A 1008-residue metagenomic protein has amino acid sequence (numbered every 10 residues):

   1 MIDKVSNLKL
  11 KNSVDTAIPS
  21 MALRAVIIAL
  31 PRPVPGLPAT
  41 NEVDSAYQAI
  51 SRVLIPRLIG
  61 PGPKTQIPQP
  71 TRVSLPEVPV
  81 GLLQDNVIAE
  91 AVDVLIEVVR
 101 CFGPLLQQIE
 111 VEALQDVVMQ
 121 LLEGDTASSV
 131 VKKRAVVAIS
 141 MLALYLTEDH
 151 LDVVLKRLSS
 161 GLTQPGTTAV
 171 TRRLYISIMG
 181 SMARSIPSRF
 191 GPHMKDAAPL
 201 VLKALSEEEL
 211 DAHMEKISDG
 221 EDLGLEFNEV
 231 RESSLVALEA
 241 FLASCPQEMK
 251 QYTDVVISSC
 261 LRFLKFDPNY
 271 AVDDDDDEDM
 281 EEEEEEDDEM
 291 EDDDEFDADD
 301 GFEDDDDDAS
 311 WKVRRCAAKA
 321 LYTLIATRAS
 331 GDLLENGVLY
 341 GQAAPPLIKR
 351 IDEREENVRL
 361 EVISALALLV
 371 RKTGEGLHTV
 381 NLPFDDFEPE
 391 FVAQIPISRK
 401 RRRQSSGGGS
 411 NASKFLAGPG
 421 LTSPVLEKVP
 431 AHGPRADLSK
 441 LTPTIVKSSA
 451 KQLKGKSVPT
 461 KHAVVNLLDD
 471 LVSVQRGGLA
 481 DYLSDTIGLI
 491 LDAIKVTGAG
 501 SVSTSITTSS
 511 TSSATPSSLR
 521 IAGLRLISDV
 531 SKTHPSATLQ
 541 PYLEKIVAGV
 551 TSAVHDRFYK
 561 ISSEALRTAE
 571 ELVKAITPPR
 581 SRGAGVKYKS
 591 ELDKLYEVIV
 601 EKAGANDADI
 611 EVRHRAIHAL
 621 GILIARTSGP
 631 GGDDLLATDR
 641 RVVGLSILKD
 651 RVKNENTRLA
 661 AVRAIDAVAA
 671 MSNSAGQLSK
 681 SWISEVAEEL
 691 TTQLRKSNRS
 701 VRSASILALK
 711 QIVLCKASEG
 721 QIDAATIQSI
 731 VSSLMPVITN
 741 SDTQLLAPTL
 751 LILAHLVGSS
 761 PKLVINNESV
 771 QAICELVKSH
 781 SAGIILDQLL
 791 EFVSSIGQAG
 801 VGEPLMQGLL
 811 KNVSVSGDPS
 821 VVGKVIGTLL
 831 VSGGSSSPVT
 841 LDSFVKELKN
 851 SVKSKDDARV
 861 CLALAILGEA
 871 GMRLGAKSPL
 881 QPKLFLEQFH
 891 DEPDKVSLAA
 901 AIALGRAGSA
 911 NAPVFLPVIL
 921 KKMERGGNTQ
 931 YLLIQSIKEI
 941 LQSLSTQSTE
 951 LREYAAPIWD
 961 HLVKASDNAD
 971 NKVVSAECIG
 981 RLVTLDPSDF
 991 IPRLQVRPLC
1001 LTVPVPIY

Functional and structural regions predicted by a protein language model:
M1-D3, A39-I55, R72, L106-V118 (+21 more regions): Core helices of alpha-solenoid repeat scaffolds
K4-K9, V53-P61, P79, V117-D125 (+23 more regions): Alpha-solenoid HEAT/Armadillo-like helical repeat scaffolds in large eukaryotic proteins
V5, L10-V14, L58-N86, T167-A169 (+5 more regions): Acidic, Ser/Thr- and Gly/Pro-rich intrinsically disordered linkers and low-complexity segments that flank or connect
S13-A17, D85-N86, A127-V130, T167-V170 (+19 more regions): Alpha-helix N-cap/helix-start positions at coil->helix boundaries
A17-A25, E90, V94-E97, R134 (+45 more regions): Alpha-solenoid helical repeat scaffolds
A22-V34, A91-F102, A135-L146, G161 (+21 more regions): Hydrophobic residues within the alpha-helices of tandem HEAT/HEAT-like
E42-A49, V53, V80-L83, V87-E112 (+19 more regions): Alpha-solenoid helical repeat scaffolds
I257-K319, K372-D437: Acidic, serine/threonine- and proline-enriched intrinsically disordered linkers and terminal tails in large eukaryotic
